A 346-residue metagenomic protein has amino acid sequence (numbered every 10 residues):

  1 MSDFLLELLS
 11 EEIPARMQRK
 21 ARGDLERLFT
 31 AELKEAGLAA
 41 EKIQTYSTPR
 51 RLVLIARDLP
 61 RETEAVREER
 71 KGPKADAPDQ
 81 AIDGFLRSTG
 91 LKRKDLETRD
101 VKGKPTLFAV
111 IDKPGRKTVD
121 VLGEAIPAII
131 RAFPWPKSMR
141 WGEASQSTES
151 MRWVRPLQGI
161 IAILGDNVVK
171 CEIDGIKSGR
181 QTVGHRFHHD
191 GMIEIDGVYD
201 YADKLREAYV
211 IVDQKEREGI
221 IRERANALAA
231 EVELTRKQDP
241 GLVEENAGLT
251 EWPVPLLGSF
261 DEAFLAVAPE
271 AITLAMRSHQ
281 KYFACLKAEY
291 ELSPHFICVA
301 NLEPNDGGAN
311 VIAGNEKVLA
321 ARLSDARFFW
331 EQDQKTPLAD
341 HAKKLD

Functional and structural regions predicted by a protein language model:
M1-L265, E270-I272: Long, basic N-terminal domains or extensions that often function in RNA/ssDNA interaction or organelle/cellular
S47-A56, T336-D346: Core structural elements
G142, R155-Q158, C171, K237-L345: Catalytic nucleotidyl-transfer cores of nucleotide-processing enzymes
